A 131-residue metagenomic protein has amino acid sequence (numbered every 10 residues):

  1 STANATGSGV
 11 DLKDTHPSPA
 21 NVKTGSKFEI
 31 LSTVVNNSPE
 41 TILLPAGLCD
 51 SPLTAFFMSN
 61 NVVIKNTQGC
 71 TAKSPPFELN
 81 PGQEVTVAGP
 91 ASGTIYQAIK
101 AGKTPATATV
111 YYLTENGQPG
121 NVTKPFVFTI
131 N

Functional and structural regions predicted by a protein language model:
T2-D11: Proline/serine/threonine-rich low-complexity linkers at boundaries of modular beta-sandwich domains
H16-V22: Short beta-strand segments of immunoglobulin-like
S26-I30: Structural beta-strand segments of beta-rich domains
V34-S38: Asparagine-centered strand-capping/turn motif at beta-strand->loop junctions
L43-Q83: The feature marks short-to-medium sequence segments in extracytoplasmic or secretory-pathway proteins
Q68-K103, L113: Short, solvent-exposed, Trp/other aromatic-anchored flexible loops in extracytoplasmic proteins
I95-I130: Terminal connector regions
